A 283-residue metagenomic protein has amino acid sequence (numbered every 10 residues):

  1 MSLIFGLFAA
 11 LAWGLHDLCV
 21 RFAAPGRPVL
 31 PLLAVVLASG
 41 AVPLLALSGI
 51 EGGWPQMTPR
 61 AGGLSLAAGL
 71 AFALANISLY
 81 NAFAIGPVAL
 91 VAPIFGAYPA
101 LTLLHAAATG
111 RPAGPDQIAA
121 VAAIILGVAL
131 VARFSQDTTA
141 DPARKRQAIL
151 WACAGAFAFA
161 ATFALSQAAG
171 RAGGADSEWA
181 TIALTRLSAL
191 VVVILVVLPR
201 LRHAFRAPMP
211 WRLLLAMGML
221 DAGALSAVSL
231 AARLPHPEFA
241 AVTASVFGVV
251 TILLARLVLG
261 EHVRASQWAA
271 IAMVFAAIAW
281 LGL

Functional and structural regions predicted by a protein language model:
M1-A12, G53-F72, A113-L126, D176-V191 (+1 more regions): Structural signature of hydrophobic alpha-helical transmembrane segments
M1-L11, C19-L30, V35-L66, N76-I85 (+5 more regions): Membrane-interface interhelical linkers
W13-G14, G40, A68-N76, Y98 (+4 more regions): Transmembrane alpha-helical core positions of polytopic small-molecule transporters
L15-R27, I77-G86, I94, A108 (+4 more regions): Juxtamembrane C-cap of transmembrane helices in multi-pass membrane transport proteins
S39, L44, A97, L101-H105 (+2 more regions): Hydrophobic transmembrane alpha-helices of multi-pass small-molecule transport proteins
S39-L44, I94-A108, S188-V192, A224-V228 (+2 more regions): Alpha-helical transmembrane segments of compact multi-pass small-molecule transporters, enriched in specific families
L44-W54, T102-Q117, F157-W179, L220-E238 (+1 more regions): Hydrophobic alpha-helical transmembrane segments in multi-pass integral membrane proteins
L79, Y98-A119, A129, V196-R200 (+1 more regions): C-terminal transmembrane-helix exit sites in multi-pass transporters
